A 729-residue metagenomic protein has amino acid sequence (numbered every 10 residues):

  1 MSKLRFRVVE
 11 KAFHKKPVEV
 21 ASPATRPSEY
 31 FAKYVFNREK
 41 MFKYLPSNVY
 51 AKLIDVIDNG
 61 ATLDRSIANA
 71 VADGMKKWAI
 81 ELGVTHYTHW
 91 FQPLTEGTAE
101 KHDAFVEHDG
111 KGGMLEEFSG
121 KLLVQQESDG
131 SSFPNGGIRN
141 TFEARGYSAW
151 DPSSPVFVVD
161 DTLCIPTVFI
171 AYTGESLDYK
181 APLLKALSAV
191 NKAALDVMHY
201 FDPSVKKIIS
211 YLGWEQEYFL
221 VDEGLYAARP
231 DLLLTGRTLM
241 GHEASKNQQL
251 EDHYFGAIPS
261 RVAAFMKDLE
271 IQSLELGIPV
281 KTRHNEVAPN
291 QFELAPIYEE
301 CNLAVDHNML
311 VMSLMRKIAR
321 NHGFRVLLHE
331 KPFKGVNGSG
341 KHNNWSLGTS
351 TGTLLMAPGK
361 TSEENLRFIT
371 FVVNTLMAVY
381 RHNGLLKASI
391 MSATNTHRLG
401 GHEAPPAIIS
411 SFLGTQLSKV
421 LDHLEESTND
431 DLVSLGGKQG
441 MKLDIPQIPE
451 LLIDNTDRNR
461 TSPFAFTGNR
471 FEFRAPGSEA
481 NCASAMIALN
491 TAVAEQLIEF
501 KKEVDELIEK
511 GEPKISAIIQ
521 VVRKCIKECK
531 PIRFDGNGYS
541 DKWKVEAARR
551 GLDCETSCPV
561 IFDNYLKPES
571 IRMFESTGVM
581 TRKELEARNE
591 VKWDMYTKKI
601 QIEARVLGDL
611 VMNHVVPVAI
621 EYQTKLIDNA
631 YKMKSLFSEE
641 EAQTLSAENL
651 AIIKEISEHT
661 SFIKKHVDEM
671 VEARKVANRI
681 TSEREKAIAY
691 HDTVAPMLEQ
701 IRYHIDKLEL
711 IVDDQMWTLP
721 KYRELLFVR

Functional and structural regions predicted by a protein language model:
S2-A24, S132, T141-P155, T162: N-terminal hydrophobic targeting/anchoring segments and the immediately downstream early-domain regions of hydrolases
S2-L45, Y200, K207-L225, P230 (+1 more regions): Active-site-facing alpha/beta catalytic cores
H14-G120, V124-N140: Histidine/acidic residue-rich metal-binding segments in metalloenzymes
I67, F91, S119, P296-Y298 (+5 more regions): Active-site proximal loops enriched in glycine and acidic residues that flank catalytic Cys/His/Asp and coordinate
I67-V71, F91-P93, K121-L122, F169 (+4 more regions): Active-site-proximal loop/turn and secondary-structure-junction residues that shape catalytic pockets, frequently
E96-G113, S128-S131, R229, G236-T238 (+4 more regions): Short linear, low-complexity motifs centered on an aromatic residue
E143-L328, N337-G340, L347-E590: Glycine-rich, acidic/polar active-site loops that bind/position phosphate-bearing ligands
K524-R729: C-terminal amphipathic alpha-helical interaction region
